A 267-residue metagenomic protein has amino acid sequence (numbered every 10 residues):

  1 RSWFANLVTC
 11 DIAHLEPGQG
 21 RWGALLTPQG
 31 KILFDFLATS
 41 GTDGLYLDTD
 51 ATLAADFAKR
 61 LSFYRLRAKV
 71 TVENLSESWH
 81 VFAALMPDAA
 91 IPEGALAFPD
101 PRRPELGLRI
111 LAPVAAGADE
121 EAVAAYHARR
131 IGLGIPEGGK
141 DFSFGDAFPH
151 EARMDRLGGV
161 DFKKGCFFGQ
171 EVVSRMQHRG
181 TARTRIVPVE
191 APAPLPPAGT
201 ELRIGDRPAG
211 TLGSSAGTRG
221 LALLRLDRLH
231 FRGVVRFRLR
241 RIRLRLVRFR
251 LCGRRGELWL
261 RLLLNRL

Functional and structural regions predicted by a protein language model:
R1-R240: Basic, glycine/lysine-rich polyanion-binding surfaces/domains
F231-L267: Hydrophobic alpha-helical membrane-insertion segments
